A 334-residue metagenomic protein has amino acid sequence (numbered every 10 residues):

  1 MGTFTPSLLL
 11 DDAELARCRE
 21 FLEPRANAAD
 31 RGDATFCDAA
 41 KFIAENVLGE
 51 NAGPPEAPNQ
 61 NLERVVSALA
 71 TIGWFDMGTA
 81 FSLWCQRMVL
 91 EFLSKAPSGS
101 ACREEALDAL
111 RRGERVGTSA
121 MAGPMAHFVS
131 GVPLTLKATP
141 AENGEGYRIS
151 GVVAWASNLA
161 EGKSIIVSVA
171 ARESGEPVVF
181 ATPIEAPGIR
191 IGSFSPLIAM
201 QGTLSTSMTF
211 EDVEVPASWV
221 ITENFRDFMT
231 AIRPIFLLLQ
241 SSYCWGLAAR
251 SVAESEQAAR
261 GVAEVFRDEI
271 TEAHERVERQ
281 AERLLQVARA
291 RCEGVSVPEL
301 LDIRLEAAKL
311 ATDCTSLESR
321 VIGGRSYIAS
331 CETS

Functional and structural regions predicted by a protein language model:
M1-S67, S241-S334: Alpha-helical interface subdomain recognition
R31, T35-S150, S157: Glycine-rich flavin
A68, I149-G151, F180, F210 (+2 more regions): Buried hydrophobic positions in well-ordered alpha/beta secondary-structure cores of metabolic enzymes
R115, V132, E161-K163, E176 (+3 more regions): A generic structural signal for well-ordered coil/turn residues at beta-strand boundaries that shape enzyme active-site
T135-K137, S164-S168, V179-A181, S207-D212: Conserved hydrophobic/aromatic beta-strand scaffold that supports enzyme active sites
A141-E145, A171-P177, I184-P187, P216-W219 (+2 more regions): Secondary-structure boundary elements
V152-I189: A short core secondary-structure module
S195-E278: Glycine-rich beta->alpha junctions and the first turn(s) of the following alpha-helix
